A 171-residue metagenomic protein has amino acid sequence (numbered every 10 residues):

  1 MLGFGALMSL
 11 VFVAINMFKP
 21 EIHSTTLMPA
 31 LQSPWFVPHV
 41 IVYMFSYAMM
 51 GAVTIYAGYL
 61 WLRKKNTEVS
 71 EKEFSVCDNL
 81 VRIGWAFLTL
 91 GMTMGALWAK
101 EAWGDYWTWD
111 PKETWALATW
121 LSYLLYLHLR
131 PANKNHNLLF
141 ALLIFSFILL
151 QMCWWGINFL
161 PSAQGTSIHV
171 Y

Functional and structural regions predicted by a protein language model:
M1-Y171: Polytopic transmembrane helical bundles with strong interfacial aromatic enrichment
